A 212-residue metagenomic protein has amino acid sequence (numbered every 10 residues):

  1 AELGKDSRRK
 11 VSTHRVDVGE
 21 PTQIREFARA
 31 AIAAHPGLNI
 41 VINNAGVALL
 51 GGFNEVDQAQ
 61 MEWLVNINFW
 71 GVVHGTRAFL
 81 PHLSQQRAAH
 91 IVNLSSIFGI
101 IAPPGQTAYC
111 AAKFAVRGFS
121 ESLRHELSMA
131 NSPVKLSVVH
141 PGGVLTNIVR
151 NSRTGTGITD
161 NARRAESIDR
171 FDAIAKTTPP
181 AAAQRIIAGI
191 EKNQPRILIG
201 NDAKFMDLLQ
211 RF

Functional and structural regions predicted by a protein language model:
D6-K10, A30-N43, L49: A glycine-rich helix->loop->beta "capping" turn within Rossmann-like NAD(P)(H)-dependent oxidoreductase domains
R15-E26, Q58: The beta1-alpha1 cofactor-binding region of Rossmann-like NAD(H)/NADP(H)-dependent oxidoreductases
G52-F53, D57-W63: Substrate-binding pocket helix/loop in short-chain dehydrogenase/reductase
F53-N54, I101-A108: Active-site loop immediately N-terminal to the catalytic Tyr-X3-Lys motif of short-chain dehydrogenase/reductase
T76, A112: Active-site helix of classical SDR
S96: Residue(s) in the substrate-gating loop at a strand-loop-helix junction that position the organic substrate next
S128-N201: SDR active-site lid
